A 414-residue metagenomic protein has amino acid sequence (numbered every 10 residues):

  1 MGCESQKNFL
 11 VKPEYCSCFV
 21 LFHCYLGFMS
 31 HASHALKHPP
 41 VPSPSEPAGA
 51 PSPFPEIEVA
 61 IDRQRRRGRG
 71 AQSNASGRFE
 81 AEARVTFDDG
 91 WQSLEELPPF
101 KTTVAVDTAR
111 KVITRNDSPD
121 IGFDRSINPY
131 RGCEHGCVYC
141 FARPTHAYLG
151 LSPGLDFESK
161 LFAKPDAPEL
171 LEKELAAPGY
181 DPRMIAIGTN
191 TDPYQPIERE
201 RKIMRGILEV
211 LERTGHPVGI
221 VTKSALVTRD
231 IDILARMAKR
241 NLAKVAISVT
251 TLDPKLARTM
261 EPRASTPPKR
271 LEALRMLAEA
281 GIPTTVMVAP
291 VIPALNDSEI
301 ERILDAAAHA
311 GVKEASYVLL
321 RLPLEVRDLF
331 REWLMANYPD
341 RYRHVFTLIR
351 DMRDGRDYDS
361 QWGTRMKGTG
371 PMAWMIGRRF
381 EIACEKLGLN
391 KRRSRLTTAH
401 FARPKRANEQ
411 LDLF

Functional and structural regions predicted by a protein language model:
K7-L10, E14-V104, T108, T114-R115 (+1 more regions): Auxiliary Fe-S-binding modules of radical SAM enzymes
Q92-R131, H135-A246, T250-R258, T266-E279: Conserved Radical SAM active-site core
V210-H216, E272-P283, M352-G355, R379-N390: A structural motif corresponding to the C-terminal end of an alpha-helix and its immediate exit/capping segment
G219, T285, A315-Y317: Short hydrophobic alpha-helical runs that function as membrane-insertion/retention elements
A225-T228, I292-E301: Active-site glycine- and acidic-residue-rich loops that bind and position anionic ligands or nucleotide-like cofactors
K239-L242, P283, A310-K313: Glycine-enriched alpha-helix->loop->beta-strand junction motifs that scaffold or abut catalytic
L252-P254, E261-R263, M276-N296, L319-L322 (+2 more regions): Conserved strand-turn element in the central/C-terminal portion of the radical SAM core barrel that lines
